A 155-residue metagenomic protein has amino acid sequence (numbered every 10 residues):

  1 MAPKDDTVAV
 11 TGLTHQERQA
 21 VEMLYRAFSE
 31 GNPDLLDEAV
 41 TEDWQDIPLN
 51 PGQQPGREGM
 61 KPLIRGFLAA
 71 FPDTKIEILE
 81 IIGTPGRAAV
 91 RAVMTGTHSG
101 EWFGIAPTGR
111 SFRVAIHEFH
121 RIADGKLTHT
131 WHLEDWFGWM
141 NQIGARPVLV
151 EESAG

Functional and structural regions predicted by a protein language model:
M1-G155: C-terminal and inter-domain tail/linker signature
